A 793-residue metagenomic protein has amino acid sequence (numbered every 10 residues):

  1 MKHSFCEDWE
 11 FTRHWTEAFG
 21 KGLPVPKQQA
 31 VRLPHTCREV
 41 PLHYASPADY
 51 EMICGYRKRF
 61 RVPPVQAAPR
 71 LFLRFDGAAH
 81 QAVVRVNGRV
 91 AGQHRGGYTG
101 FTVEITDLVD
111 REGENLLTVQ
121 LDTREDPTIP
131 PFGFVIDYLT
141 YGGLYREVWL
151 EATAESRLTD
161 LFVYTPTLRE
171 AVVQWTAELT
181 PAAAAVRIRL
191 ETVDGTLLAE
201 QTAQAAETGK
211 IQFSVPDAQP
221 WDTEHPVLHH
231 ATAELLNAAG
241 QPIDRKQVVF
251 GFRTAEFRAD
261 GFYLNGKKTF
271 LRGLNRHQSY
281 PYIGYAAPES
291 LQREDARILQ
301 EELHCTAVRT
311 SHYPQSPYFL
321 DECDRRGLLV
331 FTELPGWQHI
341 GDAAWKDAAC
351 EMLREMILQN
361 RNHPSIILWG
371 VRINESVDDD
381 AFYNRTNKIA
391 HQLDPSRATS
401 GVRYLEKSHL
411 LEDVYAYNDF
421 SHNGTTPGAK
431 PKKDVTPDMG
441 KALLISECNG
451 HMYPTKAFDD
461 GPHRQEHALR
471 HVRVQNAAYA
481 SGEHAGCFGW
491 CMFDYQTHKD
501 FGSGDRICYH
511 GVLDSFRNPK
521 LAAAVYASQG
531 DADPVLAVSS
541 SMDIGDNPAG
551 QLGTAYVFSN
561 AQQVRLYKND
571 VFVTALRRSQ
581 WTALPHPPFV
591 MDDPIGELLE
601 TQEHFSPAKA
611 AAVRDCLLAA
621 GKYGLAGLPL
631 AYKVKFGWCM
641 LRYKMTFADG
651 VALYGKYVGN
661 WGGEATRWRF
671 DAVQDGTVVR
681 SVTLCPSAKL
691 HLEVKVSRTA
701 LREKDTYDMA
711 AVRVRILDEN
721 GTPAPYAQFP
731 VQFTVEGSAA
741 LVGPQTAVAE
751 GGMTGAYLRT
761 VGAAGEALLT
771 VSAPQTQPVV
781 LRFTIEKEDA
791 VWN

Functional and structural regions predicted by a protein language model:
M1-P41, Q120, V193, A468 (+4 more regions): Accessory carbohydrate-binding/adhesion or oligomerization-edge regions at the termini of glycan-active proteins
H3-T16, P47, E51-L158, A182 (+6 more regions): Accessory beta-strand-rich segments of carbohydrate-active enzymes
C37-V62, Q66-F75, A79-V86, G92-R95 (+7 more regions): Active-site-adjacent substrate/metal-binding segments within catalytic domains of carbohydrate-active enzymes
I105, I211-P220, M591-E597, T601 (+3 more regions): Short, hydrophobic beta-strand segments
D110-E114, T176-E256: Extended acidic/polar, glycine-enriched regions that form or flank non-catalytic beta-rich accessory modules
W175-A177, A233-L235, A555-S559, D708-P725 (+1 more regions): Beta-strand-rich structural segments
A184-R187, E224-H229, L552, N560 (+5 more regions): Short flexible loop/turn segments that cap and initiate beta-strands
R297-E301, A307-G553, D570, A575 (+1 more regions): Substrate-binding/catalytic cleft of secreted carbohydrate-active enzymes, primarily glycoside hydrolases
